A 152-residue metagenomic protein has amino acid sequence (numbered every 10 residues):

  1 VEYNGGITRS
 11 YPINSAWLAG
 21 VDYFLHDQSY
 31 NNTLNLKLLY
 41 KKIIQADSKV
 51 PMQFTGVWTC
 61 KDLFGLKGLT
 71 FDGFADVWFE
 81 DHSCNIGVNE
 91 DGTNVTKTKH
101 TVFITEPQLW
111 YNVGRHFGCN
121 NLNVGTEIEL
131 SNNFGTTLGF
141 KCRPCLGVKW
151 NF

Functional and structural regions predicted by a protein language model:
V1, F24-L34, K61-F71, V113-V124: Short loop/turn motifs that connect adjacent beta-strands in outer-membrane beta-barrel proteins
Y3-R9, L25, L38-I44, C60 (+3 more regions): Transmembrane beta-strands of outer-membrane beta-barrel pores
Y11-A19, N32, S48-F54, H100-T105 (+1 more regions): Residues that define the transmembrane beta-barrel architecture of outer-membrane proteins
A19-L25, L38-Y40, F54-C60, P107-V113 (+1 more regions): Residues on the lipid-exposed face of transmembrane beta-strands in outer-membrane beta-barrel proteins
I43, S48-W78: A contiguous pocket-lining binding segment that forms or flanks enzyme active sites
D47-K49, S83-T96, G135-P144: Outer-membrane beta-barrel translocator domains and adjoining extracellular loop/strand segments of Gram-negative
D72-V113, N121-T126: An amphipathic alpha-helical core segment
P107-F152: Predominantly the C-terminal beta-signal and adjacent terminal strand-loop region of outer-membrane beta-barrel
